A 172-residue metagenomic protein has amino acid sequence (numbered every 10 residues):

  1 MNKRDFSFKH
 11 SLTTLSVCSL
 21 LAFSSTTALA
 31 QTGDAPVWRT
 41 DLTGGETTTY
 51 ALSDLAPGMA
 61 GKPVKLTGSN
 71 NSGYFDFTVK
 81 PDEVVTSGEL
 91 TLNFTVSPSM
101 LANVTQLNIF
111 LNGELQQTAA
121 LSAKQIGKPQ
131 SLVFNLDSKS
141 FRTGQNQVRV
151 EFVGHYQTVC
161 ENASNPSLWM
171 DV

Functional and structural regions predicted by a protein language model:
N2-L29: Gram-negative bacterial Sec-dependent N-terminal signal peptides
A30-V172: Extracellular/secretory-pathway and virion-surface proteins
